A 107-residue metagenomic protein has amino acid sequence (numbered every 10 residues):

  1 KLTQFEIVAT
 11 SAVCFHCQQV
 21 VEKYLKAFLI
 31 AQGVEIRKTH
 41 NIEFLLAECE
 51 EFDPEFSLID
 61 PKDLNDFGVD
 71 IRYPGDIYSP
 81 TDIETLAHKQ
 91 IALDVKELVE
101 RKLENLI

Functional and structural regions predicted by a protein language model:
K1-I107: Terminal alpha-helical segments
